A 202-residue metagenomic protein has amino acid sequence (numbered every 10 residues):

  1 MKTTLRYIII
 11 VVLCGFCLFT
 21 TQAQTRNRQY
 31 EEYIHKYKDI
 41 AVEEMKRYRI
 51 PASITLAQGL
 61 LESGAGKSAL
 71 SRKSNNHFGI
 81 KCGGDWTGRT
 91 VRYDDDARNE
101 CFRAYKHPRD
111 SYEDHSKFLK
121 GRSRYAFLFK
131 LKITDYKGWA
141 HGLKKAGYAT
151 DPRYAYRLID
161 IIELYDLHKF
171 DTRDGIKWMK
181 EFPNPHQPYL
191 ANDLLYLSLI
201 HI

Functional and structural regions predicted by a protein language model:
M1-I9: Bacterial N-terminal signal peptides that target proteins for export
K2-T3, F19-S198: Catalytic cores of secreted/periplasmic lytic hydrolases that degrade extracellular macromolecules
I9-C17: Bacterial N-terminal signal peptides
I200-I202: Conserved small/polar residues in nucleotide/adenosyl-binding loops
